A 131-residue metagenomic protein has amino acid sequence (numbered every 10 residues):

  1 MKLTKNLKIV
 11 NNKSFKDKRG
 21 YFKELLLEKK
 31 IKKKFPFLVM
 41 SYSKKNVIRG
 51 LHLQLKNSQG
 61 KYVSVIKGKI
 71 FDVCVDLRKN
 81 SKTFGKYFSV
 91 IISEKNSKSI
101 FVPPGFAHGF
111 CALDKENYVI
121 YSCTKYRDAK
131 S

Functional and structural regions predicted by a protein language model:
M1-K95, E116, C123-K130: Non-catalytic, conserved peripheral segments adjacent to functional cores
I92-D114: Conserved metal-binding segment of the jelly-roll/cupin
